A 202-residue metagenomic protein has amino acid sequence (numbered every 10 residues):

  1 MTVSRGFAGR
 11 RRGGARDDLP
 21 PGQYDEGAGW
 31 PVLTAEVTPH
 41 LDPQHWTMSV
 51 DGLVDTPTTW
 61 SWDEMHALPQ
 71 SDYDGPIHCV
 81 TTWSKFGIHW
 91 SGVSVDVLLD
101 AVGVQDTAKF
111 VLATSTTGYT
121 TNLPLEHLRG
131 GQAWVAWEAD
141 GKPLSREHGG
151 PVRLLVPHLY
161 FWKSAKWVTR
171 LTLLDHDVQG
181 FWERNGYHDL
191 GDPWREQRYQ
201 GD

Functional and structural regions predicted by a protein language model:
T2-D202: Structured, non-membrane catalytic/scaffold regions adjacent to prosthetic-group chemistry
